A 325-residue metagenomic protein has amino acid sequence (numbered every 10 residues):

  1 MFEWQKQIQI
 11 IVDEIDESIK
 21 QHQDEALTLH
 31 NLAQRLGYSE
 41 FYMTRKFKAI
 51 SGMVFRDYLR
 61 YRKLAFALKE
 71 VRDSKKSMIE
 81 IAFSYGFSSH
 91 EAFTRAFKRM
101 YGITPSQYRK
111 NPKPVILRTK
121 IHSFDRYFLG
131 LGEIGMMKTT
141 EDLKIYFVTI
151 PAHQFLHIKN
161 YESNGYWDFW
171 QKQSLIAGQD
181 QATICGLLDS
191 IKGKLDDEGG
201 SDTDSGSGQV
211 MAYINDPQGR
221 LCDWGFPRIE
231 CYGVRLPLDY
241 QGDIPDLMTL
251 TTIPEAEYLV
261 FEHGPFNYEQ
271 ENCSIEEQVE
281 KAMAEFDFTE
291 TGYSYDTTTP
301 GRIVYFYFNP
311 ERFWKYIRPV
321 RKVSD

Functional and structural regions predicted by a protein language model:
M1-Q21, N31-Q34, Y42, I103: Recognition helices and adjacent regulatory flanks at domain boundaries
F2-Q5, A26-L27, Y58, C273: Non-catalytic, surface-exposed connector residues within folded enzymatic/regulatory domains
V12-E17, A26, A49-Y85, P112-G132: Terminal helix-turn-helix DNA-binding modules in bacterial transcription factors
E14-T28, F266-E271: Short, charged helix-to-loop "capping" segments that act as catalytic/coupling loops
A26-Y58, A82-T104: Basic/polar phosphate-binding segments, predominantly the helix-turn-helix DNA-binding elements of transcriptional
E91, R99-I103, V115-D325: A solvent-exposed interaction/effector surface
Y108: Winged-helix/helix-turn-helix nucleic-acid-interaction surface
